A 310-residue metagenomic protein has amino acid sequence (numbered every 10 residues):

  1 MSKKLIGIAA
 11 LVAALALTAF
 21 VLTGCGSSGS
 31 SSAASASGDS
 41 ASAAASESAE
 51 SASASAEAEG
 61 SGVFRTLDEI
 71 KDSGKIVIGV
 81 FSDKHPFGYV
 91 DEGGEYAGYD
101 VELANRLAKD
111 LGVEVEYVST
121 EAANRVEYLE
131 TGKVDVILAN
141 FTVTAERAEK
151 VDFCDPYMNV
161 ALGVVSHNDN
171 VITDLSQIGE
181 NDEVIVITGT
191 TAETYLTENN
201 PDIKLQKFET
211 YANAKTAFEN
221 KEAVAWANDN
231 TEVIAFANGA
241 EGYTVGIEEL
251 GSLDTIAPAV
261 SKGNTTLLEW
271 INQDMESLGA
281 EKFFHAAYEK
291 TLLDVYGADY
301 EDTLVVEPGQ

Functional and structural regions predicted by a protein language model:
G7, V21-A43: Bacterial lipoprotein signal-peptidase II cleavage site
G26, V101-D110, D169, G189-T190 (+1 more regions): Extended ligand-binding regions for polar small-molecule ligands
S27, A58-S61, T191-F208, V245-E249 (+1 more regions): Ligand-binding clefts/hinges and TM-proximal coupling segments of bilobed small-molecule sensing domains
A58-N140: Extracytoplasmic small-molecule ligand-binding "clamshell" domains of the periplasmic binding protein/Venus flytrap
E116-Y128, V171, T188-T191, Q206-N220: Short helix-initiation/N-cap motifs at beta->coil->alpha
E127, F141-E149, T197-E198, E219-N220 (+1 more regions): A ligand-binding cleft/hinge motif common to bilobed small-molecule-binding domains
N159-S166, I234-M275, D294-Q310: Periplasmic-binding protein-like
S166-E183: Flexible hinge/capping segments at coil-to-helix
